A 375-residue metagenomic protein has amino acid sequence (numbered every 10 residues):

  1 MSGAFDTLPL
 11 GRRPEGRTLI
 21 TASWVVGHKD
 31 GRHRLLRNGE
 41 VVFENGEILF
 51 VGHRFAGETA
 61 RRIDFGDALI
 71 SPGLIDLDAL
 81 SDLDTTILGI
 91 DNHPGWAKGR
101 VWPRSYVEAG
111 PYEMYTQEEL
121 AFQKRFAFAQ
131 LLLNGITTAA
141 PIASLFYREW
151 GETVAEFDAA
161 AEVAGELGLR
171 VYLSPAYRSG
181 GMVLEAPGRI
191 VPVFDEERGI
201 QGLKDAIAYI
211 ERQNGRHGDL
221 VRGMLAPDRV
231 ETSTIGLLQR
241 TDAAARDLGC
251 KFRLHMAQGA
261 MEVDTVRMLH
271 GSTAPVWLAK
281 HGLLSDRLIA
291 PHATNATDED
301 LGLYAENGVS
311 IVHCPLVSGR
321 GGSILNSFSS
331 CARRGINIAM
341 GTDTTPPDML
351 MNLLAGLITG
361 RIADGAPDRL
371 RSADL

Functional and structural regions predicted by a protein language model:
M1-G57, A68-I70: N-terminal metal-binding scaffold of metallo-dependent hydrolase/deaminase domains
G16-A22, A56-W102, E118, R125 (+1 more regions): Replace "His-x-His-based motif
S23, V41, G46, D67 (+10 more regions): Divalent metal-coordination and catalytic microenvironments
S23-V26, A127, L131, S310 (+2 more regions): C-terminal helical cap
G89-R170, G202-G218: Alpha-helical scaffold segments that flank or form the walls of functional sites
R148-T294, L301: Metal-coordinating catalytic core of metallo-dependent amide/deamination hydrolases
A245-K251, L283-D286, L303-V312, R333-I338 (+1 more regions): Glycine-enriched alpha-helix->loop->beta-strand junction motifs that scaffold or abut catalytic
K280-R287, S329-L375: His/Asp/Glu-enriched, well-ordered alpha-helical/loop segment that forms or immediately abuts the divalent-metal
